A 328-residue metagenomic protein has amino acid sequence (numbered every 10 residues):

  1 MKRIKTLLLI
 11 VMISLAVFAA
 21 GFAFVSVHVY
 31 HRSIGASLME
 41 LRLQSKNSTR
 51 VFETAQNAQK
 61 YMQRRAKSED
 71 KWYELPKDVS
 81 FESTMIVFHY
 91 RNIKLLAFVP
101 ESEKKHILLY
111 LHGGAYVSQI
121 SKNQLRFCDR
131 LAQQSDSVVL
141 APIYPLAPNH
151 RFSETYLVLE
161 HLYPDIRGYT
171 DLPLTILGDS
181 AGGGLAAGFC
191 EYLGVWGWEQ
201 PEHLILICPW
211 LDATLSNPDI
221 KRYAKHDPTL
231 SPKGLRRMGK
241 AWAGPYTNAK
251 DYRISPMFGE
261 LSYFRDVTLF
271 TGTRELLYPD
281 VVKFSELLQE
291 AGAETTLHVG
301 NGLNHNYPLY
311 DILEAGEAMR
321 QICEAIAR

Functional and structural regions predicted by a protein language model:
M1-I4, K104: Generic cytosolic/nucleocytoplasmic N-terminal low-complexity/intrinsically disordered segments
R3-V99: A glycine/proline-hinged amphipathic helix-loop "lid/cap" segment that gates access to hydrophobic ligand pockets
F24-V29, T49-Q56, V87-R328: Alpha/beta-hydrolase superfamily serine-hydrolase fold, recognizing
